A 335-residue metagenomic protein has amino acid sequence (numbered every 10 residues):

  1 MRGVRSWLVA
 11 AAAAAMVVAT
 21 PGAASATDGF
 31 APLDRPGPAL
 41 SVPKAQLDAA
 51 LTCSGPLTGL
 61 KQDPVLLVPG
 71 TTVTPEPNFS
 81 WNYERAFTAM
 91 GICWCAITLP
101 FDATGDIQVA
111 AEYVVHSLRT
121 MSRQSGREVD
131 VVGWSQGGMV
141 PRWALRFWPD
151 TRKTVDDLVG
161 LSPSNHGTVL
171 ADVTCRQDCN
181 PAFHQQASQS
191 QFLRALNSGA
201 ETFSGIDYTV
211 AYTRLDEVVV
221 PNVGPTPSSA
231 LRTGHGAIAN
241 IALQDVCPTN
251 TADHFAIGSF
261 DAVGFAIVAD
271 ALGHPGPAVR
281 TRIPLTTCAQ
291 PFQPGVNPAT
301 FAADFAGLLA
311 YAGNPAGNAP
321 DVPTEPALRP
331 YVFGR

Functional and structural regions predicted by a protein language model:
M1-A26: Secretory targeting and sorting signals
G29-V42, T52-E128, A299-F333: Active-site catalytic motif of lipid deacylating hydrolases and related acyltransferases
T52-S54, I92-W94, T174-N180, V246-P248 (+1 more regions): Sequence contexts marking disulfide-bonded cysteines in secreted/extracellular proteins
L57-K61, T88-A89, R123-S125, D150-T154 (+2 more regions): Extracellular/periplasmic catalytic domains that process cell-envelope and extracellular macromolecules
V68-T71, I92, I97-D102, G133-Q136 (+4 more regions): Active-site-proximal beta-strand/loop segments in catalytic clefts of secreted hydrolases
P69, A111-T202, V218: Serine-dependent carboxylesterase/thioesterase catalytic core of lipase-like alpha/beta-hydrolase/SGNH enzymes
T98-F101, R127-V131, P277-L285: Surface-exposed patches in mature extracellular/periplasmic domains of secreted proteins
G205-R335: C-terminal catalytic-base region of ester-bond hydrolases, centering on the histidine of the charge-relay
